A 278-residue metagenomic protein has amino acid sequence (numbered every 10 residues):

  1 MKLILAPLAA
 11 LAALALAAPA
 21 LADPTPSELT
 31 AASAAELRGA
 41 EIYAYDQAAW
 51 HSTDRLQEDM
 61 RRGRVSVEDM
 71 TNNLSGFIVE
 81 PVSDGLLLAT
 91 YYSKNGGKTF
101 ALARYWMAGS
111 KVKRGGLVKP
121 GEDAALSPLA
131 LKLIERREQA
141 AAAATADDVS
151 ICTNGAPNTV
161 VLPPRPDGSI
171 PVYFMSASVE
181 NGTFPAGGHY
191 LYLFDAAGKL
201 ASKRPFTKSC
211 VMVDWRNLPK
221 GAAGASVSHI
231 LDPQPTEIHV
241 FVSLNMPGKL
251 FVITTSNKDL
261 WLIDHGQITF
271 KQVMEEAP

Functional and structural regions predicted by a protein language model:
M1-L8: Bacterial N-terminal signal peptides that target proteins for export
A17-A18: N-terminal signal peptide c-region/cleavage motif recognized by signal peptidases
D23-K111: N-terminal Sec/ER secretory leader and immediately downstream segment of secreted/extracellular precursors
R64-R104, V149-A186, Y190: Exposed beta-strand-loop-beta-strand "reactive/processing" segments of non-cytosolic proteins
K94-A146: Hydrophobic alpha-helical segments and helix pairs
S178-G182, G187-V213: Short helix-loop boundary/capping segments
A201-E237: Short HxH-centered metal-ligating active-site micro-motif
D232-P278: Hydrophilic extracytoplasmic domains
